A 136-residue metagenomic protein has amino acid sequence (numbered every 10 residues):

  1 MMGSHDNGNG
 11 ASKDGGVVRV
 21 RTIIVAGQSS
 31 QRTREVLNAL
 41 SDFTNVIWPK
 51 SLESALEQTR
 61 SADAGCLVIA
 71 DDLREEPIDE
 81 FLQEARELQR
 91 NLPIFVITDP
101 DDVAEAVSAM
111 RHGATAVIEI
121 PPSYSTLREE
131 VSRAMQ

Functional and structural regions predicted by a protein language model:
D6, T33, L52-A55, G65-L88 (+1 more regions): Conserved phosphotransfer microenvironments
G27-L52: Two-component/phosphorelay signaling modules centered on CheY-like receiver
R60-A62, E84-N91, H112: Conserved phosphotransfer cores of two-component systems
D99, E119-I120: A Lys-centered signature of the CheY-like receiver
P122-V131: C-terminal output helix
S132-Q136: The C-terminal output helix
